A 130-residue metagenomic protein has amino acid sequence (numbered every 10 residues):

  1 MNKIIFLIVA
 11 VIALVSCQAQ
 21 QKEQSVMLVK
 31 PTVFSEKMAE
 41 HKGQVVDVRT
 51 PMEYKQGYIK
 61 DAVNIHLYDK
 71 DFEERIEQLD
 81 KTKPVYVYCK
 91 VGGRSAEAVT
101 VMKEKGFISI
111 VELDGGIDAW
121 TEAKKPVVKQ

Functional and structural regions predicted by a protein language model:
N2-I5, C17-G43, M52-P84, G93-Q130: Rhodanese-like catalytic fold shared by cysteine-dependent sulfurtransferases and DSP/PTP-type phosphatases
A10-Q18: Hydrophobic h-region of N-terminal signal peptides that target proteins for export in Gram-negative bacteria
V45-D47: Structural scaffold elements adjacent to functional motifs in cytosolic proteins
Y88: Short, surface-exposed ligand- or partner-binding patches at beta-edge/loop junctions that are enriched in aromatics
